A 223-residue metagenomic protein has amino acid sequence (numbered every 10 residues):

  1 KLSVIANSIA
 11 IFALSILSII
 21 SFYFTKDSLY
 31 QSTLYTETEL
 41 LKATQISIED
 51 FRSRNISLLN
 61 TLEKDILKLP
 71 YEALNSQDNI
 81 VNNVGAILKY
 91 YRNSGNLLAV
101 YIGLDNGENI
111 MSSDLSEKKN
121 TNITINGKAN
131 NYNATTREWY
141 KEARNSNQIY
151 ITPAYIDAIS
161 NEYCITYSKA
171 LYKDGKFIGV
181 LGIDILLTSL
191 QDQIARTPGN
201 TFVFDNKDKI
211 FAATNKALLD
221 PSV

Functional and structural regions predicted by a protein language model:
K1-Q31, Y35: Extreme N-terminal signal-anchor transmembrane helix of membrane signaling/transducer proteins, especially in bacteria
A6-A10, K42-I46, P153: Alpha-helical transmembrane segments of multi-pass integral membrane proteins
L14-L17, S47-F51, Q193: Histidine kinase transmitter module recognition
Y35-A43, F51-Q148: Extracytoplasmic/periplasmic sensory segments of membrane signal-transduction proteins
V81-N96, K176, V180-P221: Solvent-exposed, extracytoplasmic
A99, I151, I165-S168, N200-T201 (+1 more regions): Conserved beta-strand and immediately adjacent loop positions that scaffold enzyme active sites
M111-I185, L190-Q193: Extracytoplasmic/periplasmic ligand-binding sensor regions of membrane-associated signaling proteins
